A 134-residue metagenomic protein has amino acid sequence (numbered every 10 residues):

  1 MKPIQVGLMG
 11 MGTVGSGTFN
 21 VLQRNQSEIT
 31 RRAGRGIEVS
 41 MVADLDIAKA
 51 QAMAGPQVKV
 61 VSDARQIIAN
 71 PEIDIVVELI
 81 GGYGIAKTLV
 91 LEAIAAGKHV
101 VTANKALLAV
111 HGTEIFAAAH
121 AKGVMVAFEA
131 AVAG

Functional and structural regions predicted by a protein language model:
M1-A96: N-terminal glycine-/serine-/threonine-rich beta1-alpha1-beta2 phosphate-ribose binding loop of Rossmann-like
L45, A133-G134: Short, conserved secondary-structure transition motifs
L79, A103-A106: Catalytic beta/alpha-barrel core
A86-A96, K105-A133: Rossmann-fold NAD(P)-binding glycine/threonine-rich loop
H99-V101: A short hydrophobic/small-residue beta-strand
